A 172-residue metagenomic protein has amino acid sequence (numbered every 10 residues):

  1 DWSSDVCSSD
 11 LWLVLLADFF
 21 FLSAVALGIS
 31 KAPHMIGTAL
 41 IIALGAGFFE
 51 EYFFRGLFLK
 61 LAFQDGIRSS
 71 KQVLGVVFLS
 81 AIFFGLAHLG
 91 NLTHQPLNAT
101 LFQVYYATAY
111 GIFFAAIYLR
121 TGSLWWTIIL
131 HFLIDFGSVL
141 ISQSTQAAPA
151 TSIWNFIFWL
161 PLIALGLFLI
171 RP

Functional and structural regions predicted by a protein language model:
D1-S8: Short, small-residue-biased leader/transition segments that mark boundaries at the very start of proteins
D5, F132-P172: C-terminal membrane module of polytopic membrane proteins
V6, F48-F53, L57-F58, A62 (+4 more regions): Active-site His/Glu-centered metal-binding helix of metallohydrolases
A17-A26, A81-G90, F132-S142: Aromatic-anchored segments of alpha-helical transmembrane domains
V25-G37, G90-N98, S144-A150: Membrane-interface helix caps and helix-loop-helix hairpins in membrane proteins
I36-I41, F49, F53, V104-A109 (+3 more regions): Membrane-embedded alpha-helical segments of multi-pass membrane proteins, especially the transmembrane helices
Y52-L79, P96, A116-S123: Membrane-interface helix/loop boundary segments of multi-pass membrane proteins
L61, G85, F102-A116: Hydrophobic alpha-helical segments embedded in the membrane of multi-pass proteins
